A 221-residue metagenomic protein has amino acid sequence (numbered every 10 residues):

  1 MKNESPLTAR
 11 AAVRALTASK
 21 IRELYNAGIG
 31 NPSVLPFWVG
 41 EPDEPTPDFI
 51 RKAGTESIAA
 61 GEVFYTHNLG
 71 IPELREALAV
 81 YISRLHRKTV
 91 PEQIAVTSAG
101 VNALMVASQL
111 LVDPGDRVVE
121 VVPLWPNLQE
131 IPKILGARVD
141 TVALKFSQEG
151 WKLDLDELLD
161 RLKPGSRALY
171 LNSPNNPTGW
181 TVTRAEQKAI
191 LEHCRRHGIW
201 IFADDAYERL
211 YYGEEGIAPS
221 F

Functional and structural regions predicted by a protein language model:
K2-E4, R10-A99, V106: N-terminal small-domain helix-loop-helix segment of the aminotransferase-like
A27-N31, S57, L111, R161 (+1 more regions): Hydrophobic helix-cap positions at the C-terminus of alpha-helices in RecA-like/P-loop ATPase nucleotide-binding cores
N31, L135, R196-H197: Helix C-cap/helix->beta junction micro-motif
L35, R167-A168, W200: Short, Asp-centered acidic motifs that coordinate Mg2+ and/or phosphate in catalytic or ligand-binding sites
E62-E192, R209-F221: Conserved core of the PLP fold type I
R117, I199-W200: Short glycine-centered segments of the SAM/dcSAM-binding site in methyltransferase folds
D205: Walker B catalytic acidic pair
